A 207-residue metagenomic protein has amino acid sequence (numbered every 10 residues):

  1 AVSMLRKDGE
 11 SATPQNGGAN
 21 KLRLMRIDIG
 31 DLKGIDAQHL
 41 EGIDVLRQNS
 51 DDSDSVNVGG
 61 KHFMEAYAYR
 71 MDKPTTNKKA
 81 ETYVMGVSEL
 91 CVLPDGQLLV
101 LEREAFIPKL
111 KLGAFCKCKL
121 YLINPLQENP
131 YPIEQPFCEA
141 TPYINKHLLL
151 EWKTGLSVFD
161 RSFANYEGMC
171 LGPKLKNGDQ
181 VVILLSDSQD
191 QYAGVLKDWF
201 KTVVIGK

Functional and structural regions predicted by a protein language model:
A1-K207: Sequence/structural signature of beta-propeller domains
